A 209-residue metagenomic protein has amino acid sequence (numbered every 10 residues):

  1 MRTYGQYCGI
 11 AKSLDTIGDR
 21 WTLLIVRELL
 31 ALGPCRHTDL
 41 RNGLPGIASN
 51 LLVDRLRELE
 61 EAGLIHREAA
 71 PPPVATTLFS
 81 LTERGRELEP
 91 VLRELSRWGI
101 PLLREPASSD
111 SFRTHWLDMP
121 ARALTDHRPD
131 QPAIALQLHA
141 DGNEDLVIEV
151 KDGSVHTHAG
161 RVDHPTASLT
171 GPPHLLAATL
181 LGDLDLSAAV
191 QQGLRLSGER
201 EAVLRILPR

Functional and structural regions predicted by a protein language model:
C8-I47: N-terminal helix-turn-helix DNA-binding core of bacterial DNA-binding proteins
G18, P71-E94: Basic, amphipathic "hinge/linker" alpha-helix immediately C-terminal to the N-terminal HTH DNA-binding motif
N50: Key DNA-contact positions within bacterial/archaeal DNA-binding proteins
R55: Residues within the DNA-recognition helix of helix-turn-helix
E58: Alpha-helical DNA-recognition elements
R84-V147, R200-R209: Acidic, aliphatic-rich amphipathic alpha-helical segments
V162-R209: C-terminal interaction segments
